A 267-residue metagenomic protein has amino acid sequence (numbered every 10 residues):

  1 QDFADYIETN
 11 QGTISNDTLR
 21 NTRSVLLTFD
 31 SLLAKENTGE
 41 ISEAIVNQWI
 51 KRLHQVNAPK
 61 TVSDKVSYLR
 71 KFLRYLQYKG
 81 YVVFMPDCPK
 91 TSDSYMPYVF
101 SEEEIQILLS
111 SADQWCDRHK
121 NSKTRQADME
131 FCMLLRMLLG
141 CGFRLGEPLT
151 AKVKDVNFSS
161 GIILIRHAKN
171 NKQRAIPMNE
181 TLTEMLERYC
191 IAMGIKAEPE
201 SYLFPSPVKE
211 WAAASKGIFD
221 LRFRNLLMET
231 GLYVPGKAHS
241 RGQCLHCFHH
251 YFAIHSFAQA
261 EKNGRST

Functional and structural regions predicted by a protein language model:
Q1-T267: Conserved catalytic core of the tyrosine transesterase superfamily
